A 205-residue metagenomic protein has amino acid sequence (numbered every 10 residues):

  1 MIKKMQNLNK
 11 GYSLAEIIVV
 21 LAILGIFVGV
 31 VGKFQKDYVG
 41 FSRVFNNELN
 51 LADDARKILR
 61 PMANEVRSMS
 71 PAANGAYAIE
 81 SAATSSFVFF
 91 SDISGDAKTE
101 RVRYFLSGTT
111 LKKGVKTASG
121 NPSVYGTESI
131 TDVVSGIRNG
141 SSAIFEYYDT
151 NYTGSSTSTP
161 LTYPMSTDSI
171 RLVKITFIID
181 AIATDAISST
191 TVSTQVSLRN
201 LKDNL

Functional and structural regions predicted by a protein language model:
M1-K4, S129: Generic short N-terminal amphipathic or hydrophobic helices
I2, L8-S68, L205: Aliphatic-rich helix starts adjacent to a transmembrane/signal segment
K3, G95, R138-L205: Short linear sequence signals and composition-biased patches located at protein termini or domain-edge surfaces
N9, S81-A82, I170, T191: A generic fold-level signal
R43, N50-D53, V66-I93: Short, glycine/small-hydrophobic-rich surface segments
I79-T84, F105-G108, M165-S169: Short, ordered beta-strand-loop transition motifs
T84-S158: Type IV pilin-like appendage domain
